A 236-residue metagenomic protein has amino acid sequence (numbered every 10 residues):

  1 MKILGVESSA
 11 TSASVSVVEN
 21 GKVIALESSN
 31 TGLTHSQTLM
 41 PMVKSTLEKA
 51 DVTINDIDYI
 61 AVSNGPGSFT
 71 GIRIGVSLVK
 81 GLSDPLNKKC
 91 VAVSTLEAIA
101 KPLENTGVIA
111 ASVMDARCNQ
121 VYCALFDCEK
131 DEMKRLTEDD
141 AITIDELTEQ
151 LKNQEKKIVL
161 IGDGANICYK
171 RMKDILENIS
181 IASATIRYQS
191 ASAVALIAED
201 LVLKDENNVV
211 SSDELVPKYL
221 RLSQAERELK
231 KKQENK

Functional and structural regions predicted by a protein language model:
M1-P66: N-terminal beta-alpha supersecondary unit
I3-G5, A61, G71, A110-V113: Short glycine-aspartate micro-motif
K22, K89-Y188, Y219: Surface "functional belts" at beta-alpha junctions
N30-T38, F69-R73, S77, S94 (+3 more regions): Residues at secondary-structure transition points
E48-N55, D84-V93, V108, D205-V209: Phosphate-handling active-site elements
Y59-C90, T95: DPxDG-like acidic metal-binding loop motif
A182-K236: Acyltransferase
